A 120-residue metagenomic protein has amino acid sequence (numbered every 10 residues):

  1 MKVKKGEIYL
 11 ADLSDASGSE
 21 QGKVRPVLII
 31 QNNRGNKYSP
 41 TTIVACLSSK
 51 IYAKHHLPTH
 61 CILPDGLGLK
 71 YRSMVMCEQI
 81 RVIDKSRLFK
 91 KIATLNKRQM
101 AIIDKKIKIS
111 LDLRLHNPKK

Functional and structural regions predicted by a protein language model:
M1-K120: Conserved functional hotspots at enzyme active or ligand-binding sites that engage polyanionic ligands
